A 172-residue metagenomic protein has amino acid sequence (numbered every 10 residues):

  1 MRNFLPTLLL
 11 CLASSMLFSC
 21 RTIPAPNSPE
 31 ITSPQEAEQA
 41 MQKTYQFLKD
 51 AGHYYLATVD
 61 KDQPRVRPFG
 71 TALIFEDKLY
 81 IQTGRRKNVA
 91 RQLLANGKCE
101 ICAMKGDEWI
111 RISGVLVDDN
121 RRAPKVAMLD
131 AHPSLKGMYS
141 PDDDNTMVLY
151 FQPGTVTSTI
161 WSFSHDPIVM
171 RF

Functional and structural regions predicted by a protein language model:
M1-L8: Bacterial N-terminal signal peptides that target proteins for export
F18-S19: C-terminal motif of bacterial Sec signal peptides marking the signal peptidase cleavage site
T22-E36, R111-F172: Charged, gly/pro-rich active-site loop segments
S33, A37-K49: Short, basic/aromatic recognition patches
Q39-M41, T83, V89, H132-S134: Charged, amphipathic alpha-helical segments
A51-R85, L93, C99-A103, R111-S113: Short beta-strand segments
L94-C99, D130-S134: Short, intrinsically disordered, mixed-charge
